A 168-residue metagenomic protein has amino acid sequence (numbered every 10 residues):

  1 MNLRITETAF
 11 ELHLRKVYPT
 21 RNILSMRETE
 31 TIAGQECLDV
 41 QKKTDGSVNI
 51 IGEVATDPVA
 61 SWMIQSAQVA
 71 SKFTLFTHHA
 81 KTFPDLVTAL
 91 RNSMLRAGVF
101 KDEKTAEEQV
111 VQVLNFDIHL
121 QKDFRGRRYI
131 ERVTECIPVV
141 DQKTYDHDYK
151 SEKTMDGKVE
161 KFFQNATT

Functional and structural regions predicted by a protein language model:
M1-Q109, Q121-K122: Switch/coupling sub-region of P-loop NTPases
F116-I118: Well-ordered beta-strand positions
R125-T168: NTP-binding/hydrolysis catalytic cores, primarily Walker-type P-loop NTPases
